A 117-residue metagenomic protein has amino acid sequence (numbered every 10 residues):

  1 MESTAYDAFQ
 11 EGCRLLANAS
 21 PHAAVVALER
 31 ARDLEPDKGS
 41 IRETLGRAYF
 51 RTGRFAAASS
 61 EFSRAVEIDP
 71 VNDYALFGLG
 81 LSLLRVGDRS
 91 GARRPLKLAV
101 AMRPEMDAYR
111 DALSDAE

Functional and structural regions predicted by a protein language model:
M1-D7: TPR-adjacent "capping" and linker segments in tetratricopeptide-repeat scaffold/adaptor proteins
A17-R30, T52-R64, V86-L98: Structural signature of tandem alpha-helical TPR/SEL1-like repeats, specifically the intra-repeat loop/turn
L81-A108, S114: TPR/TPR-like (Sel1-like) alpha-helical repeat modules
